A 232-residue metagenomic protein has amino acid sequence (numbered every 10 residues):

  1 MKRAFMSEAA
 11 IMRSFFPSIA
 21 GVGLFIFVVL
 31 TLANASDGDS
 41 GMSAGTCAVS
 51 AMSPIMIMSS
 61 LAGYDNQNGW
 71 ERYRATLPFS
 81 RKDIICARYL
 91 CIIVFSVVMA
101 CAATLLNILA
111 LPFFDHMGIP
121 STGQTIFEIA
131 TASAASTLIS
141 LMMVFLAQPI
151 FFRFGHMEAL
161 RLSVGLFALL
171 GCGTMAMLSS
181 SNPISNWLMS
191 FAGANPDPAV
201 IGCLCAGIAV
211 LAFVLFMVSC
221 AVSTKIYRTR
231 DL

Functional and structural regions predicted by a protein language model:
M1-G69, A87-L232: Hydrophobic alpha-helical transmembrane segments of membrane proteins
A75-R81: Short helix-to-coil transition segments within interhelical loops that connect adjacent transmembrane helices
D83-I85: Alpha-helix N-cap/helix-start motif at helix boundaries, enriched for small hydrophobics
